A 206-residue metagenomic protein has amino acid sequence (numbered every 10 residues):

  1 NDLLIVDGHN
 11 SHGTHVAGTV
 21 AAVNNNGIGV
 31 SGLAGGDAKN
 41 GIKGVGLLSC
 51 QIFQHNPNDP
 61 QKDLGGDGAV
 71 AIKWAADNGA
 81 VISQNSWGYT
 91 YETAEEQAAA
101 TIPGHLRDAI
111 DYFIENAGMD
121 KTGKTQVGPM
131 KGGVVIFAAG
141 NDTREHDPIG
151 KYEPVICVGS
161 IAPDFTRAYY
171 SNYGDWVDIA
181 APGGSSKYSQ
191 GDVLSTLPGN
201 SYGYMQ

Functional and structural regions predicted by a protein language model:
N1, D147-Q206: Extracellular S/T/G-rich loop segment that most often corresponds to the catalytic His/Ser-adjacent loop
D2-Y112, G159-A162: Subtilisin-like peptidase catalytic core
N10, K39-K43, A75-N78, V127-K131 (+3 more regions): Extracellular/periplasmic catalytic domains that process cell-envelope and extracellular macromolecules
G27-S31, G35-N40, Y112-K131, G184-K187: Alpha-helix termini
G46, V81, G132-I136, I156 (+1 more regions): Proline-centered loop/turn at the N-terminus of a beta-strand
L48, I114, V134-I136, A180 (+1 more regions): Structural detector of well-ordered beta-strand residues that form the stable sheet scaffold of enzyme domains
A98-V134, K151-P154: Catalytic-core regions built around general acid/base machinery
G140: Active-site glycine-centered loops adjacent to acidic/histidine catalytic or metal-binding residues that shape
